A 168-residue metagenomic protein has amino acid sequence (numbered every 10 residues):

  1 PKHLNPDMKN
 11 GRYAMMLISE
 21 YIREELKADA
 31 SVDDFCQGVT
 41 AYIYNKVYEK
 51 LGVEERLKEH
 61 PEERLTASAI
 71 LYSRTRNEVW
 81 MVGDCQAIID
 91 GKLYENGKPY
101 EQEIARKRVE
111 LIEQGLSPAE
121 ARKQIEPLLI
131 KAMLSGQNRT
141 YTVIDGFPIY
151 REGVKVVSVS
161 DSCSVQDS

Functional and structural regions predicted by a protein language model:
P1-S168: PP2C/PPM-type serine/threonine phosphatase catalytic domain
